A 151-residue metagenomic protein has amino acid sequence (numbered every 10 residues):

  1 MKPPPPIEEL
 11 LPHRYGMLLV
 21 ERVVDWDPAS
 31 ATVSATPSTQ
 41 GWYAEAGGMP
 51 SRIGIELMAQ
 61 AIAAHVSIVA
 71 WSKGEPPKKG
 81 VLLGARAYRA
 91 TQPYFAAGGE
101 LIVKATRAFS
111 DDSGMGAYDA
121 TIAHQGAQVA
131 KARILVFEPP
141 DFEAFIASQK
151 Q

Functional and structural regions predicted by a protein language model:
M1-I7, L101-V103: Short Pro/Gly-enriched beta-strand edge/turn motifs at strand-loop
H13-L19, A96-L101: Short coil-to-beta-strand transition motifs
R14-P50: Catalytic strand-loop segment that frames the active site of acyl-thioester-processing enzymes
V20-E21, L83-A85, A117, V129-K131: Hydrophobic residues on conserved beta-strands that form the core of alpha/beta folds
E21-V24, T91, T106-A108, L135: Conserved positions in beta-strands of structured domains
A46-H65, K79-L82: Compact, glycine-rich, soluble single-domain proteins
H65-K104: Hydrophobic beta-strand-centered segment that forms part of the acyl-chain substrate-binding groove
A96-I102, T106-Q151: HotDog/MaoC-like acyl-thioester-processing domains
